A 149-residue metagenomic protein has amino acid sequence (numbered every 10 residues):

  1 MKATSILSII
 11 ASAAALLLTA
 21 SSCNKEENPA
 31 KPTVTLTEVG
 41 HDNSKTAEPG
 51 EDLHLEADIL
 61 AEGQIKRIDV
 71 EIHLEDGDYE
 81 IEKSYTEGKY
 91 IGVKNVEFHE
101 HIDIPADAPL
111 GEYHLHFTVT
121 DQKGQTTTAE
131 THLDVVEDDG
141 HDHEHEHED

Functional and structural regions predicted by a protein language model:
M1-S22: Sec-dependent bacterial lipoprotein signal peptides
K2-T4, K31-D149: First exposed extracellular module after export/assembly in secreted or surface-exposed proteins
N24-E26: Bacterial signal peptide processing site
